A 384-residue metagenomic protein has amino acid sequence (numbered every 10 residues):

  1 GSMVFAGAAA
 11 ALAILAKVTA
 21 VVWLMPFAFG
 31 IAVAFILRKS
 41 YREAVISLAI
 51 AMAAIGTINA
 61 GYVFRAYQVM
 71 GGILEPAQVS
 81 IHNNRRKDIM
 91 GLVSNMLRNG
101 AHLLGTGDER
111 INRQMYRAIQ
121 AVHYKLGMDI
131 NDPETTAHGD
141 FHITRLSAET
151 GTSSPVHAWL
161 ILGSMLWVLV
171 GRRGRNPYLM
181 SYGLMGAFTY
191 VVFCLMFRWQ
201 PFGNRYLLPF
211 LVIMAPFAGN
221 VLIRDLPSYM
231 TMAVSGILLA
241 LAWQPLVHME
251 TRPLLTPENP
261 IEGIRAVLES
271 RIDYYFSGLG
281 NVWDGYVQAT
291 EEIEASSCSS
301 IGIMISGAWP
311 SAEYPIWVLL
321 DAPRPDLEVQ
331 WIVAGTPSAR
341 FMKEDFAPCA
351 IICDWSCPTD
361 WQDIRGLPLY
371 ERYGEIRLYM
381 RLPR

Functional and structural regions predicted by a protein language model:
S2-V18, L24, Y190: Membrane-interface alpha helices of multi-pass inner-membrane proteins
F5-A8, L24-A32, I46-G56, R175 (+3 more regions): Signature aromatic-anchored transmembrane alpha helix within multi-pass, membrane-resident enzymes that catalyze glycan
A13, V22, G71, A187-V192 (+1 more regions): Hydrophobic/aromatic-rich transmembrane helices and adjacent perimembrane loops
N59-V122: Aromatic-rich transmembrane-lumenal/periplasmic boundary elements in polytopic membrane proteins
G107-G183: Membrane-interface anchor segments at the N-terminal boundary of transmembrane helices in multi-pass membrane enzymes
S235, L239-E292, A308-Y314: Membrane-proximal, lumen/periplasm-facing interface regions of secretory-pathway glyco- and lipid-modifying enzymes
G307-A339: Extracytoplasmic
L327-Q330, T336-R384: Aromatic/acidic, Gly/Pro-rich catalytic loop(s) in extracytoplasmic/lumenal soluble domains of multi-pass membrane
